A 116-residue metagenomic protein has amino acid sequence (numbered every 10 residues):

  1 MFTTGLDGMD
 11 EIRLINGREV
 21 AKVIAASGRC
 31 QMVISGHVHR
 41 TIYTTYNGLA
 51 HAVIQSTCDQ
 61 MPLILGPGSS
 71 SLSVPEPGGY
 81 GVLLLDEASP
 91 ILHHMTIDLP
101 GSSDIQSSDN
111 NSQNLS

Functional and structural regions predicted by a protein language model:
M1-G5, I34-T45: Active-site environment of divalent metal-dependent phosphoester hydrolases
M1-Q31, Q60-P62: Active-site-proximal segments of metal-dependent phosphoesterases and phosphodiesterases across multiple
V23, I42-S116: Binuclear metal-dependent phosphoesterase catalytic core
R29-H37, A52-I54: Active-site neighborhood of phospho(di)ester-bond hydrolases with catalytic His/Asp-centered motifs
